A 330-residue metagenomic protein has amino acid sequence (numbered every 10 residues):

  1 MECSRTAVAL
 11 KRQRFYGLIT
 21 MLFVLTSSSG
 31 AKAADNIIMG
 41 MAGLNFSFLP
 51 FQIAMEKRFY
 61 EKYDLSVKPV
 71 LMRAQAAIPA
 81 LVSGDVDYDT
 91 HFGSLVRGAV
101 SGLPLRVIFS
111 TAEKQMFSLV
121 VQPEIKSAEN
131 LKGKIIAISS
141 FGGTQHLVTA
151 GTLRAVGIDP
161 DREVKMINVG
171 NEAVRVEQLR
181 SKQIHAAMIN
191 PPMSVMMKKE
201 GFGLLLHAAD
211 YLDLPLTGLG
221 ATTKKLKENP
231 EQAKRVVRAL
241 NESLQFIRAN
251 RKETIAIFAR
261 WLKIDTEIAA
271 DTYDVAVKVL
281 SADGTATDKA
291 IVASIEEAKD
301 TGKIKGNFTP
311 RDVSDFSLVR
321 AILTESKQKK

Functional and structural regions predicted by a protein language model:
E2-L18: Bacterial N-terminal signal peptides that target proteins for export
Y16-S27: Bacterial N-terminal signal peptides
S29-A33: Sec/Tat signal peptide C-region and signal peptidase I cleavage site
D35-N171, R175-S181, H185-P191, F202-D213: Short, glycine-/small- and polar/acidic-enriched structural segments that line small-molecule recognition paths
G93-S94, M166, A173-L262: Pocket-lining segment of extracytoplasmic ligand-binding domains
T144-R162, A239-D271, P310-D312, I322-L323 (+1 more regions): Ligand-binding clefts/hinges and TM-proximal coupling segments of bilobed small-molecule sensing domains
E228-K305: Secondary-structure end/capping motifs
E296-K330: Conserved C-terminal helix/tail region of periplasmic/extracytoplasmic solute-binding proteins
